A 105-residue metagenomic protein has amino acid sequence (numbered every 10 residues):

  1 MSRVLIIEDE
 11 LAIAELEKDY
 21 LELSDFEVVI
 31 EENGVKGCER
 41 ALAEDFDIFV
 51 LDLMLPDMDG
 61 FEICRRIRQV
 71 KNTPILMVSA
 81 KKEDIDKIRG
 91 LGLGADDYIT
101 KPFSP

Functional and structural regions predicted by a protein language model:
M1-P105: N-terminal/domain-start alpha-helical segments
